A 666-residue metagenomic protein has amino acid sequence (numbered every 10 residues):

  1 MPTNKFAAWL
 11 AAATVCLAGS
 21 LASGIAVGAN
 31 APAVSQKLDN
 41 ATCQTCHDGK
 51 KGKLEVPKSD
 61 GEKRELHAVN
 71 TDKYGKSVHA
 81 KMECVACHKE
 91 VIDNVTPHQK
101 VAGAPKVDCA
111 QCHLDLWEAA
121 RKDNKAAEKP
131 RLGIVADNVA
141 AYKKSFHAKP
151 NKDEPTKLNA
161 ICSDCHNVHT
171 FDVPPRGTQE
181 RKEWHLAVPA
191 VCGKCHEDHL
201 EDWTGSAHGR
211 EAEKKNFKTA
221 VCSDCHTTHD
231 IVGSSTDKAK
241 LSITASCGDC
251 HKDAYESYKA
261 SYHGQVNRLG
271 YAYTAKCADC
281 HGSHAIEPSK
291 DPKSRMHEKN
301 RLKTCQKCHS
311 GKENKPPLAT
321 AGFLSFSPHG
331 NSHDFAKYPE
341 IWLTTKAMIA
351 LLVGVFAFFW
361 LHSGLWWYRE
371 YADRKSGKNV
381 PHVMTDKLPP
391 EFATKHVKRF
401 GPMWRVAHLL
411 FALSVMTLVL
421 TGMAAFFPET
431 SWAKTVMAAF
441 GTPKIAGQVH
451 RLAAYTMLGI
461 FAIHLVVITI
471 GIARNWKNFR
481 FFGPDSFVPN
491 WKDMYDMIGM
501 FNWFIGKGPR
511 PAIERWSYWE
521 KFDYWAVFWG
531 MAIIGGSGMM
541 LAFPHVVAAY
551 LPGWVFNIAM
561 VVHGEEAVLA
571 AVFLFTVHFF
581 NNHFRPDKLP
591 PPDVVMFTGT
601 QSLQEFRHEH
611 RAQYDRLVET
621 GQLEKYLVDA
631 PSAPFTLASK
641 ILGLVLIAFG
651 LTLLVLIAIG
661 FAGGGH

Functional and structural regions predicted by a protein language model:
M1-L17: Bacterial N-terminal signal peptides that target proteins for export
F6, C16, G24-P402, W432 (+2 more regions): Short sequence/structural segments immediately N-terminal
A8, G52, V173, G233 (+5 more regions): A generic signature of intrinsically disordered, low-complexity regions enriched in glycine/proline and charged/polar
S23, V27-A29, T42, D123 (+3 more regions): Membrane-embedded alpha-helical bundles that constitute the cytochrome b-like, heme-associated redox core of multi-pass
